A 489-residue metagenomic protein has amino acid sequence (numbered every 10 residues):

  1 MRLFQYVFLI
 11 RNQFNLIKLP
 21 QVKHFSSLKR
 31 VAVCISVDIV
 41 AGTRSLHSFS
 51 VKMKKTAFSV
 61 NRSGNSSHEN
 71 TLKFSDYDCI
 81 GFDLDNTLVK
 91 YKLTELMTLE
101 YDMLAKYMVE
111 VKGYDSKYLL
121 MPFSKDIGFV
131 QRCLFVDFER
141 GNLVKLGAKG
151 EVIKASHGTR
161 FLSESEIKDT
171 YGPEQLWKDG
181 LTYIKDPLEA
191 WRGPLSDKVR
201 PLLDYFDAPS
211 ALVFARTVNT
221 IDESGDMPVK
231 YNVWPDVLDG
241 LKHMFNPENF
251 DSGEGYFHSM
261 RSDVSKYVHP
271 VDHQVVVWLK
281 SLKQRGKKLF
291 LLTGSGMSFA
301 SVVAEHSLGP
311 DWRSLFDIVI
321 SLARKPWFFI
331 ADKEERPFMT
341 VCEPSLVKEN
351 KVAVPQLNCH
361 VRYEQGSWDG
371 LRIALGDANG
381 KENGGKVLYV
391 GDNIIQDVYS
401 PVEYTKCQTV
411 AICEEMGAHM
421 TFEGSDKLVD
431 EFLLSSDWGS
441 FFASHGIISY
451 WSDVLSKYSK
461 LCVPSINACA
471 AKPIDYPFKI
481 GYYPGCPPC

Functional and structural regions predicted by a protein language model:
R2-F4, P20-C489: HAD-like aspartate-dependent phosphatase fold
F8-R11: Cleavable N-terminal signal peptides of Sec/SRP-targeted secreted and luminal proteins
F14, L19: Cationic, low-complexity basic patches in intrinsically disordered or flexible, solvent-exposed regions
